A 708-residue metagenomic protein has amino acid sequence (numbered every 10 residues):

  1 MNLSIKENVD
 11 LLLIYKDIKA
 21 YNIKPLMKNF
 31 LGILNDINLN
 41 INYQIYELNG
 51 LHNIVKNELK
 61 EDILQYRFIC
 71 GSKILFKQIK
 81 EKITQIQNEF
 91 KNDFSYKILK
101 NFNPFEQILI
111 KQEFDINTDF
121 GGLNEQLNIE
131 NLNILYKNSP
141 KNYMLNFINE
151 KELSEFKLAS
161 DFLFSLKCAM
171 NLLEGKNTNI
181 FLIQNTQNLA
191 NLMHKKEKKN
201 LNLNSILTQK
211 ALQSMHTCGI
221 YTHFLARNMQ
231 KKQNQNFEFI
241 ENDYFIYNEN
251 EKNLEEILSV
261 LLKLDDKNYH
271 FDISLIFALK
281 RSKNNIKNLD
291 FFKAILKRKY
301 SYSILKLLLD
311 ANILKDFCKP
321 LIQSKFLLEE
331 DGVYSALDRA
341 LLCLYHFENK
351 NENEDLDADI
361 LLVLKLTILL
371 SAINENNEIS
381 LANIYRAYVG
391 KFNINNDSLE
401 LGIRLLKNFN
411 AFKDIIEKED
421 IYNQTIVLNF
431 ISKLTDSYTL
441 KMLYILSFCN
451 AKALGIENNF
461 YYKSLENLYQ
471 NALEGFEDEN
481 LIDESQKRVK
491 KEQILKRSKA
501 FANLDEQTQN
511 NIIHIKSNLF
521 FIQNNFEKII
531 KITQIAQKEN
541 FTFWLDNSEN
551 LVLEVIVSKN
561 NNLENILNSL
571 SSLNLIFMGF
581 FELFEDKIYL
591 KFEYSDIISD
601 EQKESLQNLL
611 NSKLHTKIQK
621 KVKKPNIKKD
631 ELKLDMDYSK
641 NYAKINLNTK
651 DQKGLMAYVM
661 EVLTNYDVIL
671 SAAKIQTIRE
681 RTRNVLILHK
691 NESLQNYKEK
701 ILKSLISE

Functional and structural regions predicted by a protein language model:
L3, L123-E125, Y136-S139, E251-E255 (+2 more regions): Acidic/His-rich, divalent-metal-binding segments that scaffold phosphate/diphosphate chemistry
I5-P25, I246, E352-G475, E479: Divalent metal-dependent catalytic cores for phosphoryl transfer on phosphate-bearing substrates
I23-C70, S165, R404-N408: Conserved catalytic core of two-metal-ion nucleotidyltransferases
Y43-N53, I183-N188, L275-S282, L321-L327 (+7 more regions): A glycine-rich phosphate-binding loop feature that marks nucleotide/adenosyl-phosphate handling sites
D62, R67-L109, Y422-N423, N429-F430 (+1 more regions): Long, amphipathic alpha-helical stalk/connector segments used for oligomerization, subunit docking, or mechanical
E89-M229, I360, E375: Conserved nucleotidyltransferase catalytic core and NTase-mimicking acidic/glycine-rich helix/loop elements in nucleic
S95, F105-T118, N138-N146, L173-T186 (+9 more regions): Short coil/turn segments at secondary-structure boundaries
Q209-N234, S432-E708: Regulatory modules associated with amino-acid/nitrogen control
